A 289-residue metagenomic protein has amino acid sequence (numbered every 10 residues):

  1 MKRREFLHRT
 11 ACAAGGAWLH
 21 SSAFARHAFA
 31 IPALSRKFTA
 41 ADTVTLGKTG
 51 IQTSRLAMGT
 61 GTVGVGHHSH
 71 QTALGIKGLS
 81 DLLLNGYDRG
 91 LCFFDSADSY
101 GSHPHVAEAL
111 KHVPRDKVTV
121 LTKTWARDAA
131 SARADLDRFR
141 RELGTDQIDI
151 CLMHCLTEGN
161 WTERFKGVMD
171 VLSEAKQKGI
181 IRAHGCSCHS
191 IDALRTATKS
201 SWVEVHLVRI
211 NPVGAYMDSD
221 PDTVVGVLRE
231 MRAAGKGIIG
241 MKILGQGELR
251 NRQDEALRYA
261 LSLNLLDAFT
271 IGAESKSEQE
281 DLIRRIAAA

Functional and structural regions predicted by a protein language model:
K2-D116, Y259: N-terminal binding-site loop/beta-alpha segment at the start of enzyme catalytic domains that lines or forms
R4, A40, A130, M153-A289: Beta/alpha (TIM)-barrel catalytic core signal, keyed to glycine-rich beta->alpha loops juxtaposed to Asp/Glu that bind
L46, M58, F94, V120 (+4 more regions): Conserved, mostly hydrophobic/aromatic
K48-G50, A107-R115, F139-D146, T198-S201 (+1 more regions): Acidic (Asp/Glu)-rich catalytic clusters
Q52, Y87-F93, P114, G144-Q147 (+3 more regions): Short loop/turn motifs at secondary-structure junctions
Q71-N85, A130-E142, S190-T196, R252-L257: Short, acidic/polar
K117-D128, I150-L156: A short, structured active-site edge motif that brings together acidic residues
R133-H154, E174-K178: CE4/NodB-like, metal-dependent polysaccharide N-deacetylase domain that modifies extracellular/periplasmic N-acetylated
